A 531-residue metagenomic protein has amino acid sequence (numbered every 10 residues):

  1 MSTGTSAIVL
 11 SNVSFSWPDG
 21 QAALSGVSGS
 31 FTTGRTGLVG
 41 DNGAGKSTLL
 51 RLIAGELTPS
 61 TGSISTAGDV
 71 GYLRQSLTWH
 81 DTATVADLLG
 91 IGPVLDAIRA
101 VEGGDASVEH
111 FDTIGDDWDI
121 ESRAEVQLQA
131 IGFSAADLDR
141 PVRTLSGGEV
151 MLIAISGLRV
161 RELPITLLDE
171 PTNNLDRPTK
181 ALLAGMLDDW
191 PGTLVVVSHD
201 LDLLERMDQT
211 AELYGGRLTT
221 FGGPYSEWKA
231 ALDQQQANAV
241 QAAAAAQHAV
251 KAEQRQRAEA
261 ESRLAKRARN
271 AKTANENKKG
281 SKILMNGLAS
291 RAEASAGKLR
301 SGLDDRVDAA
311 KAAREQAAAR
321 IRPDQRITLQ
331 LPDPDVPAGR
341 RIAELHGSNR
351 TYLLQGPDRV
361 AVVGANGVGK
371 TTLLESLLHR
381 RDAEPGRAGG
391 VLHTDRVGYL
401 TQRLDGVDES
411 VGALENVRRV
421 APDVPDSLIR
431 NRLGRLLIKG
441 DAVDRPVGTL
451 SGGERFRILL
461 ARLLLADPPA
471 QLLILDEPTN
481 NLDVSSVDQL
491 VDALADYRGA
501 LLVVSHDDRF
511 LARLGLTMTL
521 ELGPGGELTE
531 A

Functional and structural regions predicted by a protein language model:
M1-S16, V94-M151, A231-G347: Coupling and communication elements adjacent to P-loop NTPase active sites across diverse families
L10-V13, A22-G34, G62, E344-A361: Conserved beta-strand
R35-T36, T48-E109, H199, G356-S427 (+2 more regions): ABC ATPase nucleotide-binding domain signature region
W79-T144, T401-Q471, E477: ABC-family P-loop ATPase nucleotide-binding domains
T82-D87, G216-Q241, V417, L522-A531: Conserved beta-strand-loop-alpha-helix hinge in the C-terminal portion of ABC ATPase nucleotide-binding domains
G147-L167, L378-R380, E454-I474: GG-anchored amphipathic helix commonly corresponding to the ABC/SMC/Rad50 NBD signature/C-loop
I155, L183, L460, T479 (+1 more regions): Hydrophobic anchor residue at the start of the ABC signature
T166-E170, L175, L400, L472-E477 (+1 more regions): Catalytic Walker B motif of ABC-type/P-loop ATPase nucleotide-binding domains
